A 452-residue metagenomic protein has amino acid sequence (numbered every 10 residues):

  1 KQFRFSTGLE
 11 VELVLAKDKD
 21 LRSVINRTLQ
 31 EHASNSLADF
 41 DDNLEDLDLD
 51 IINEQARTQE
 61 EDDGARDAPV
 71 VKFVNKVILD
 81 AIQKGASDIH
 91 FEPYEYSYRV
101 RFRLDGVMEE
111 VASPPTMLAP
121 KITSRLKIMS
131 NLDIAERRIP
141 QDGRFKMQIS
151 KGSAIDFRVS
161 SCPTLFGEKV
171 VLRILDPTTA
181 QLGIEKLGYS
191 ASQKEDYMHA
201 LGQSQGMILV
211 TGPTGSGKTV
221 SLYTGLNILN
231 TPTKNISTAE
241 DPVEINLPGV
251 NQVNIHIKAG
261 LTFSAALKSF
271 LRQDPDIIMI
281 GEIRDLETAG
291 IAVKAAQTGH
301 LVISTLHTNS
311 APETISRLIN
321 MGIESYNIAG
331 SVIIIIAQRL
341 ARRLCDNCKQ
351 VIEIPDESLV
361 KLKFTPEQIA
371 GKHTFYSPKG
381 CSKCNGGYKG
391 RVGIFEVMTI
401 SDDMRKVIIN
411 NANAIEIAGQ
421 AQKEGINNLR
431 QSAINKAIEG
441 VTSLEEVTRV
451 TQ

Functional and structural regions predicted by a protein language model:
K1-S34, N43-S216, E424, N428 (+1 more regions): N-terminal "pre-motor" subdomain/linker immediately upstream of P-loop NTPase catalytic cores
Q2, S6, V24-R27, R125 (+4 more regions): Alpha-helical scaffold elements adjacent to nucleotide-binding pockets in ATP/GTP-utilizing enzyme cores
D18-R22, S34-L37, D67-N75, T116-T123 (+20 more regions): Amphipathic alpha-helical transducer elements in NTP-driven molecular machines
L21-I25, R99-R101, E110, G167 (+6 more regions): Switch/connector loops and helix/strand junctions flanking conserved nucleotide-binding motifs in nucleotide-processing
K194, M198-V210, T219-R343: Switch/coupling sub-region of P-loop NTPases
T308-D402: Cys/His-rich Zn2+-binding cysteine-cluster or related metal-binding knuckle/ribbon modules and their
P366-Q452: NTP-binding/hydrolysis catalytic cores, primarily Walker-type P-loop NTPases
